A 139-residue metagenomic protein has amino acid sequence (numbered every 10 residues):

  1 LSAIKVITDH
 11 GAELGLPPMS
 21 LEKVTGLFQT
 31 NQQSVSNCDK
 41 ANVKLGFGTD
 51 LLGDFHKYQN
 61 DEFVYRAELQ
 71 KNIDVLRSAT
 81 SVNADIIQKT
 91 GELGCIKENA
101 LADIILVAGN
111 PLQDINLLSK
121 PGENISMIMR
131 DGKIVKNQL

Functional and structural regions predicted by a protein language model:
L1-G26: Active-site gating loops and adjacent loop-to-helix segments of metal-dependent hydrolytic enzymes
G15-M19, G26-P111: His/Asp/Glu-enriched, well-ordered alpha-helical/loop segment that forms or immediately abuts the divalent-metal
P111-L117: Short, Lys/Arg- and Gly-enriched loop/turn segments at beta-strand edges
I125: Phosphate/diphosphate-binding loops
I128: Short aromatic-centered micro-motifs
